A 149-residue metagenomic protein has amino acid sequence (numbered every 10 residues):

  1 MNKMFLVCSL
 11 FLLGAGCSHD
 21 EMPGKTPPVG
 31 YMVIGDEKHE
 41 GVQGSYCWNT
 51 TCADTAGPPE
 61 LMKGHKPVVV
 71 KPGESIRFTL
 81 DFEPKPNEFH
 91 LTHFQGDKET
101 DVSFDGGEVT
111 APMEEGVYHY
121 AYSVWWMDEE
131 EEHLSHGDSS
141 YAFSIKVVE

Functional and structural regions predicted by a protein language model:
M1-M4: Positively charged n-region of N-terminal signal peptides that target proteins for export
L13-G16: C-terminal motif of bacterial Sec signal peptides marking the signal peptidase cleavage site
E21-K63: Transition segment at domain starts
Y46-K98: Mature extracytoplasmic domains of secretory-pathway proteins
E99-D105: Short beta-strand segments within Ig-like beta-sandwich modules, predominantly Fibronectin type-III
T110-H119: Surface-exposed, short loops/turns at beta-strand junctions within beta-sandwich domains
W126-H133: Short acidic/polar inter-strand loop motif in beta-rich domains
